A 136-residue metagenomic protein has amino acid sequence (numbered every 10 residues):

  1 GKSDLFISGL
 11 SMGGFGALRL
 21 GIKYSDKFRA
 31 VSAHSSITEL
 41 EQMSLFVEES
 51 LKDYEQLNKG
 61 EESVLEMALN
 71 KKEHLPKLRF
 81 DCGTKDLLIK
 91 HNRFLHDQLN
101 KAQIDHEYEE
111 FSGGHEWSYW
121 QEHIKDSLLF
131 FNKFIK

Functional and structural regions predicted by a protein language model:
G1-K136: Non-catalytic cap/lid and distal C-terminal segments of serine-dependent acyl enzymes
